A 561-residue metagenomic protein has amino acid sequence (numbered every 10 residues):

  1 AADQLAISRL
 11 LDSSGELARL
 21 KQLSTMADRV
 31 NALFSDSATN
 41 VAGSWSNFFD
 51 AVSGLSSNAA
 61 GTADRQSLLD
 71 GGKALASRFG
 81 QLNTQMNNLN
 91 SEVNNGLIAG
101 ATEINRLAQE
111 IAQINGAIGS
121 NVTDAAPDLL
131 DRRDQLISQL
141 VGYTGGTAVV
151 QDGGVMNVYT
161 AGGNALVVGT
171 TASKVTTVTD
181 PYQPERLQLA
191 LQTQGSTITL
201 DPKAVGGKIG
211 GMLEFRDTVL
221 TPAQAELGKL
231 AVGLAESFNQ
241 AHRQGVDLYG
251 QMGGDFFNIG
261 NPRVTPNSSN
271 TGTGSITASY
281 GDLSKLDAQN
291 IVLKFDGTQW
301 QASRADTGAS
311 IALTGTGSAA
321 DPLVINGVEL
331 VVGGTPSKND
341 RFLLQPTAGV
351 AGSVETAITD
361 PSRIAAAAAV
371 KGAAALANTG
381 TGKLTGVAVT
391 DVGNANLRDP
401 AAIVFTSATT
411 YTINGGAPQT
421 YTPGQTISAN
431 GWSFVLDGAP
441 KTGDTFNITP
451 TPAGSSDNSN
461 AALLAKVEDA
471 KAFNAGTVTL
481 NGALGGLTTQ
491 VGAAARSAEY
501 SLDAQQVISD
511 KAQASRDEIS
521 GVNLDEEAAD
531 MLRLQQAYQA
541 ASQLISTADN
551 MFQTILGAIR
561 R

Functional and structural regions predicted by a protein language model:
A1-R561: S/T-rich, low-complexity, solvent-exposed segments of bacterial secretion/appendage proteins
